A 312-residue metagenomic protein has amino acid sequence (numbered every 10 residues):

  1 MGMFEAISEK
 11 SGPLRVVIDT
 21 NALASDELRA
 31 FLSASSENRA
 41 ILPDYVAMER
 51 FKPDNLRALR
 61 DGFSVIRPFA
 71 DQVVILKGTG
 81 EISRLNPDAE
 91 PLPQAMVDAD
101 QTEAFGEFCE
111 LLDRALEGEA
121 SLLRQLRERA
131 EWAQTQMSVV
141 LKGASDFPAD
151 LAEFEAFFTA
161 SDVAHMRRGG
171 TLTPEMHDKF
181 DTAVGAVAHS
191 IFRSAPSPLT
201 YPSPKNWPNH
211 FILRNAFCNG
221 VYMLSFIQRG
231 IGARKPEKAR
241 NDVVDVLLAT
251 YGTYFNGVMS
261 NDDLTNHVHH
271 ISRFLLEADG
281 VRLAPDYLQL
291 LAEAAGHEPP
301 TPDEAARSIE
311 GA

Functional and structural regions predicted by a protein language model:
G2-Y254, L264-A312: Active-site-proximal, substrate-binding regions of enzyme catalytic domains and RNA-binding/basic surfaces
N261: Conserved residues at the C-terminal ends of beta-strands
